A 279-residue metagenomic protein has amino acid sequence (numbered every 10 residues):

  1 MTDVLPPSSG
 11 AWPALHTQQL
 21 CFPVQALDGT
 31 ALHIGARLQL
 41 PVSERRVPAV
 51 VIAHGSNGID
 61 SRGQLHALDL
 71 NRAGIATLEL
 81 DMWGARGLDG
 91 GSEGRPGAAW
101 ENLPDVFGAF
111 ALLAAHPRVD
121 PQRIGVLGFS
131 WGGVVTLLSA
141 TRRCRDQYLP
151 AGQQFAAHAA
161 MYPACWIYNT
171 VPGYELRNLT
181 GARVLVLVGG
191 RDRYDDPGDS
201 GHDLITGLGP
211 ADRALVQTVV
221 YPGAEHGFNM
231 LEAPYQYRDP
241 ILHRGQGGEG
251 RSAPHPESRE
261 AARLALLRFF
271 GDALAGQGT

Functional and structural regions predicted by a protein language model:
T2-E44: N-terminal cap/lid segment of alpha/beta-hydrolase-fold proteins
C21, N71-R72, L179: Residues at the C-terminal ends
E44-V47, I52-G90, I167-Y168, R193-G198: Short substrate-entry loop that stabilizes the transition state in hydrolases
R72-A73, H116, A211: Conserved dinucleotide-binding and phosphotransfer motif residues
G91, V171-G173, G198-D199, N229-P234: Short aromatic-enriched loop/helix-cap "lid" or pocket-rim segments at secondary-structure transitions that line
E101-L179: Primarily recognizes the serine-hydrolase "nucleophile elbow" in alpha/beta-hydrolase and SGNH/GDSL folds
P150-G152, A156-V220: The feature captures the conserved acid-bearing segment of alpha/beta-hydrolase catalytic domains
R213-T279: C-terminal catalytic histidine-bearing segment of alpha/beta-hydrolase fold enzymes
